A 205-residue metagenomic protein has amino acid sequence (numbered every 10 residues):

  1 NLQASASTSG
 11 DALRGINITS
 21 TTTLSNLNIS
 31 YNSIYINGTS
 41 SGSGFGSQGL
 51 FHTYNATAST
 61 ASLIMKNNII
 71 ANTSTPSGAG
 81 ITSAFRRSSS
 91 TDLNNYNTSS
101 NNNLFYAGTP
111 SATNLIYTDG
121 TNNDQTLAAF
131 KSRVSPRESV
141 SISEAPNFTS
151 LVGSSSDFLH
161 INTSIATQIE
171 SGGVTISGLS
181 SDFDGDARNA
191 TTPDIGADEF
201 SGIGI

Functional and structural regions predicted by a protein language model:
N1-S135: Extracellular beta-rich repeat passengers
N28, I64, N147, T175-S177 (+1 more regions): Ser/Thr- (and often Asn-) enriched beta-sheet segments in non-cytosolic proteins
N102-P110, L127-E199: C-terminal accessory segments
E199-I205: Low-complexity, Pro/Thr/Ser/Gly/Ala-rich linker/spacer regions in secreted, extracellular modular proteins
